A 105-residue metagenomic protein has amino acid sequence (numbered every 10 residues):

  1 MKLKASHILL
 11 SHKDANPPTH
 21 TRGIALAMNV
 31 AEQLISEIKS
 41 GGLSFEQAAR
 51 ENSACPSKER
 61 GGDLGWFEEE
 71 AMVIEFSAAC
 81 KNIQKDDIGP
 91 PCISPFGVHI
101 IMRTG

Functional and structural regions predicted by a protein language model:
M1-S40, P56-A71, I101-G105: Well-structured core secondary-structure elements of compact alpha/beta domains
S6-H7, I74-K85: Cell-wall glycan
L10, R50, N82: Phosphate-coordinating loops and pocket residues in cytosolic domains that bind phosphorylated ligands
K39, S53, K81-Q84: Signal for well-folded cores of large energy- and translation-related assemblies
G41-E46, D86: Glycine-centered tight-turn and secondary-structure capping sites
F45-A54: Short, well-ordered alpha-helical segments enriched in acidic and aromatic residues
I88-S94: Short acidic-hydrophobic surface loop/beta-edge motif
